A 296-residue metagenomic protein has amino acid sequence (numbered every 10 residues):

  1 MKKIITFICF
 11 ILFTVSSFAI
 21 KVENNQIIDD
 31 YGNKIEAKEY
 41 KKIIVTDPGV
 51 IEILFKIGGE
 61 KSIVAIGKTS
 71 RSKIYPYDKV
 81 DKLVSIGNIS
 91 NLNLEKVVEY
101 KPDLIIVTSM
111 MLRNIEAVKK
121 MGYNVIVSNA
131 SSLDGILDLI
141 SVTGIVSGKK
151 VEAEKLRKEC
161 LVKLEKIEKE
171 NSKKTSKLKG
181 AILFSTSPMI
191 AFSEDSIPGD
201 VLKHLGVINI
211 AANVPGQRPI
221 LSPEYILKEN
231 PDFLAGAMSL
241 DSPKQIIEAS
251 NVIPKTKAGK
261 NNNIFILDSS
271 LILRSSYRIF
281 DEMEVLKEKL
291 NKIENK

Functional and structural regions predicted by a protein language model:
K2-F10: Sec-dependent signal peptide recognition, specifically the positively charged N-region followed immediately by
I4, S16-I51, K150-A181, E288-K296: Bacterial Sec-exported substrate-binding components of ABC uptake systems
D29-D30, V84-E95, V214-P223: Short helix-initiation/N-cap motifs at beta->coil->alpha
V45-Y100, L104-M110, I210: A short, structured surface patch at a secondary-structure boundary
I74-Y75, I197-R218, I266: His/Asp/Glu-enriched short active-site or ligand-binding loop at hydrolase and phosphoryl-transfer sites
N93-V107, Y123, S222-G236: Proline-aspartate-enriched helix->loop->beta-strand connector
N129-V142, A181-I197: Extracytoplasmic ligand-binding site segments that recognize negatively charged/polar headgroups
L137-D138, V142-I145, E152-E154, K158 (+3 more regions): Structured C-terminal subdomain patch of bacterial secreted/periplasmic proteins
